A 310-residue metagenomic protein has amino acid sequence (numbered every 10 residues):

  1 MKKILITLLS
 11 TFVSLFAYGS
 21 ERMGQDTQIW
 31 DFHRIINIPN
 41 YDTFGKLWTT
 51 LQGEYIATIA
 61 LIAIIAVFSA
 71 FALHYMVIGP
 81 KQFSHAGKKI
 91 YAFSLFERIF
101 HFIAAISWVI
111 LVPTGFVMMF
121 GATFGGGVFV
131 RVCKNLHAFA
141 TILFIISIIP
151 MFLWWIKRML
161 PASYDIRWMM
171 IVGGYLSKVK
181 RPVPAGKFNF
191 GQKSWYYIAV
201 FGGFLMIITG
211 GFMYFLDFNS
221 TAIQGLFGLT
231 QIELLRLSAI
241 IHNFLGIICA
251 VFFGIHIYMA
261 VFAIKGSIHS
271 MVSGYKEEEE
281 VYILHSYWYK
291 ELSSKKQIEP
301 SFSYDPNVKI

Functional and structural regions predicted by a protein language model:
K2-I6, S10-I310: Membrane-embedded alpha-helical bundles that constitute the cytochrome b-like, heme-associated redox core of multi-pass
